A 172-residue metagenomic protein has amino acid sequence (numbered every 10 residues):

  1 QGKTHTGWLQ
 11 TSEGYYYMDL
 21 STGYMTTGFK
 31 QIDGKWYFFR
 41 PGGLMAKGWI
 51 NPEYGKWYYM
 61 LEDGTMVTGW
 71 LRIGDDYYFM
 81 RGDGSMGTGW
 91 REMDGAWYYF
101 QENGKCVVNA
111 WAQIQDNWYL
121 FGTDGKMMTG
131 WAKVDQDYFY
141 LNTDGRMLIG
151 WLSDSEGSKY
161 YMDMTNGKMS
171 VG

Functional and structural regions predicted by a protein language model:
Q1-G172: Extracellular adhesion/carbohydrate-binding repeat motifs centered on closely spaced tryptophans
